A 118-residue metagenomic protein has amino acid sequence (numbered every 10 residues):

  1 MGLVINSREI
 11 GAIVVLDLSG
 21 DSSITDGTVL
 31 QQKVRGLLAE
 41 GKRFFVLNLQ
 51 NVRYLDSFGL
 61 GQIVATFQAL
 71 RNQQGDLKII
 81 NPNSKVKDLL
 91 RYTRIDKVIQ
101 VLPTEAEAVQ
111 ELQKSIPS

Functional and structural regions predicted by a protein language model:
M1-D17: Short beta-strand/loop segment at the start of cytosolic alpha/beta domains
M1-N6, V34, D56, V109: Short low-complexity stretches enriched in small and charged residues
I10, Q50, A106: Conserved catalytic submotifs in the C-terminal HATPase_c
D21-V98: Amphipathic alpha-helical interaction surfaces in cytosolic regulatory modules
G27, E105-A106: Residues at or immediately preceding the N-termini of alpha-helices
S84, A106-E107: Acidic phosphotransfer microenvironment of two-component signaling modules
Q100-T104: Short acidic-hydrophobic, aromatic-tinged amphipathic segments that line or gate anion-handling sites
A108-S118: Short, charged, intrinsically disordered terminal tails
